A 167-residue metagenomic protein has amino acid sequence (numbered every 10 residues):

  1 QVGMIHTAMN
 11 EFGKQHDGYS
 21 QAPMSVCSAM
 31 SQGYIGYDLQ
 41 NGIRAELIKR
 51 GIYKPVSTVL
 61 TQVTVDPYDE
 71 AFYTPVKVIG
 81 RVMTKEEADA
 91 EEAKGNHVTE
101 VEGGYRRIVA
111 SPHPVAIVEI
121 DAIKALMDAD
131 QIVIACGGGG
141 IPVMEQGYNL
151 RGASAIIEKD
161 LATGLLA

Functional and structural regions predicted by a protein language model:
Q1-I5, V65-P67, I141-V143: Short, active-site-adjacent cap segments at secondary-structure transitions
H6-A8, G147: Short secondary-structure transition/capping segments
N10-V133: Ligand-binding beta-strand-loop-alpha-helix segment within the catalytic cores of soluble metabolic enzymes
M24, K77, I141-Q146, A153: A sequence-level detector of short, solvent-exposed, charge-rich linear segments
V59, V133-G137, P142-M144: Short, conserved beta-strand edge motifs with alternating hydrophobic and charged residues
D69-F72, M144-Y148: A short secondary-structure junction signal
R106-A110, V118-E119, P142-E145, R151 (+1 more regions): Generic, ordered loop/turn and secondary-structure boundary motif
A125, N149-A167: Gly/Ser/Thr-rich active-site loops/lids in small-molecule metabolic enzymes that frequently grip phosphoryl groups
